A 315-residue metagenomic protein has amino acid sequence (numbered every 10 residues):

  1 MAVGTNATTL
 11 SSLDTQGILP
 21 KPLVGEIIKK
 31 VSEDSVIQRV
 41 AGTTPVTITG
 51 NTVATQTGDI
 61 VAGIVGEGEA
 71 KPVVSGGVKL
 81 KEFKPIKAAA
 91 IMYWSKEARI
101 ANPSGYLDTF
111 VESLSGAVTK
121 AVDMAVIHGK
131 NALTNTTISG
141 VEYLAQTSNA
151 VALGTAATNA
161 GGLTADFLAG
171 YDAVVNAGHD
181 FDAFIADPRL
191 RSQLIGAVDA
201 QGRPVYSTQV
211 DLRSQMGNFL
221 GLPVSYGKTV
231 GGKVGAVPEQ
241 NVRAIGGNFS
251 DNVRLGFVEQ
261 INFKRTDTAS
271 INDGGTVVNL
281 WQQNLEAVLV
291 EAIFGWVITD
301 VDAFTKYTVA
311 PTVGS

Functional and structural regions predicted by a protein language model:
M1-E33, T276-S315: Protruding loop/beta-arch "assembly-hinge" segments enriched in small, turn-prone residues
N6, L10-A90, P223, A303: Assembly/oligomerization interface modules of large self-assembling protein complexes
P45-T47, I86, G178, M216-N218 (+2 more regions): A short, structural micro-pattern
A54-T57, S95, D187-R189, G227 (+2 more regions): Structured loops at beta-to-helix junctions and adjacent beta-edge loops in soluble globular domains
D59-V61, A98, K120, L190-S192 (+2 more regions): Short loop/turn segments at secondary-structure transitions that flank enzyme active sites
V61-I64, N102, Q193-G196, V253 (+1 more regions): Short helix/loop capping segments that flank catalytic or ligand/cofactor-binding pockets
I91-A177, K306, T312-S315: Alpha-helical scaffold segments that mediate packing/assembly in large oligomeric complexes
A152-N279: Extended oligomerization regions of viral-like shell subunits
